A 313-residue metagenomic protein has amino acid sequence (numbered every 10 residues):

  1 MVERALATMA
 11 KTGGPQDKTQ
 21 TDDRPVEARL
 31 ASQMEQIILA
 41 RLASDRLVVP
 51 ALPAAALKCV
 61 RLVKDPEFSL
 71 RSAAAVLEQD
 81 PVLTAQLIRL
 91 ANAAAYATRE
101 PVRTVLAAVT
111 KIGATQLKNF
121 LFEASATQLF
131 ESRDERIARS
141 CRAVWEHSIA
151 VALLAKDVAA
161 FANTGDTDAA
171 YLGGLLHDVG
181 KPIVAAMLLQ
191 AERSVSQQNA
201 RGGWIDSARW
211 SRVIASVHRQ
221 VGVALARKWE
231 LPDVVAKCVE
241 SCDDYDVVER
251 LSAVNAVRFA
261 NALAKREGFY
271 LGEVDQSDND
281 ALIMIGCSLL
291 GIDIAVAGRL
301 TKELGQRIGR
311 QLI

Functional and structural regions predicted by a protein language model:
M1-S194, N199-D280: Conserved alpha-helical "signature site" that marks functionally important helical segments or helix/loop junctions
F259-I313: C-terminal appended segment following the main domain
